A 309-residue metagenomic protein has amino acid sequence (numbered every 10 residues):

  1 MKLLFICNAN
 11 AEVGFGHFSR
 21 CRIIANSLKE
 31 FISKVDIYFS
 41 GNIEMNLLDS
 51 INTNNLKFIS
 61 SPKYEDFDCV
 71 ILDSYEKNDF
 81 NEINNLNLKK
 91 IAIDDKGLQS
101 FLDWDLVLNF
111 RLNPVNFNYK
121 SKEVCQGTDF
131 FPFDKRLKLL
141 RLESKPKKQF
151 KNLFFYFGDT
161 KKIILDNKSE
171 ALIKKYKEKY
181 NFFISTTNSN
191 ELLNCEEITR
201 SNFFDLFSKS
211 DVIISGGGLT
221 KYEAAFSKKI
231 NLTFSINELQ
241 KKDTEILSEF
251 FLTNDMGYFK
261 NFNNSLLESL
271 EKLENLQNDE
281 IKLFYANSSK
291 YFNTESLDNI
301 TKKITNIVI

Functional and structural regions predicted by a protein language model:
F5-S27, F39-S121, Q126: Active-site and donor-binding regions of nucleotide-sugar-utilizing enzymes
W104-I163: A nucleotide-sugar donor-handling region in carbohydrate enzymes
A171, K175, N254, N261-E280: C-terminal "capping" alpha-helix adjacent to the active site of nucleotide-linked donor transferases in cell-envelope
T199-S210, A225-F226: Short acidic alpha-helix that forms the nucleotide-activated donor recognition element in Leloir-type transferases
S208-L219, L232: Acidic donor-binding loop of glycosyltransferase active sites
K221-S269: Catalytic binding pocket for nucleotide-activated donors in carbohydrate/polymer assembly enzymes
D279-T294: A short, well-ordered alpha-helix in the C-terminal region of glycosyltransferases
Y291-I309: C-terminal alpha-helical cap of glycosyltransferases
